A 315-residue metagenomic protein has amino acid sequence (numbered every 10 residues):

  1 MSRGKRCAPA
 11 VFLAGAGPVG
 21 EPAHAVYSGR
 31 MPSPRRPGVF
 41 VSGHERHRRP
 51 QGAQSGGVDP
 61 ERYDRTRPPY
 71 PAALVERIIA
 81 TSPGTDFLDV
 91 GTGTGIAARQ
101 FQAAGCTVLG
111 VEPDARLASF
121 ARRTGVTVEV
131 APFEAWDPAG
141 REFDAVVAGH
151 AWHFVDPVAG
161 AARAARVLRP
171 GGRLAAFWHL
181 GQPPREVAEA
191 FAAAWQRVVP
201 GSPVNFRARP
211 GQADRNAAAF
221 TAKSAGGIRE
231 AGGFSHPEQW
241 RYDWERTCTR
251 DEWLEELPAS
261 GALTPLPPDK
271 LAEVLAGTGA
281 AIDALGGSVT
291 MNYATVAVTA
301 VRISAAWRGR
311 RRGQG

Functional and structural regions predicted by a protein language model:
Y27, R35-P83: Conserved class I S-adenosyl-L-methionine
G84-G91: Conserved class I S-adenosyl-L-methionine
T94-W136: Class I SAM-dependent methyltransferase SAM/SAH-binding core
W136-V146: A short acidic, Gly/Pro-enriched loop at the edge of an enzyme's catalytic core that lines a small-molecule cofactor
D144-V158: A short SAM/SAH-binding and catalytic strip from SAM-dependent methyltransferases
A159-P170: A short glycine-rich, Lys/Arg-flanked "PGG" loop and its adjoining helix->strand segment in the class I
R169-D243: Conserved catalytic/acceptor-binding region of the Class I
N216-G315: Conserved Class I S-adenosyl-L-methionine
